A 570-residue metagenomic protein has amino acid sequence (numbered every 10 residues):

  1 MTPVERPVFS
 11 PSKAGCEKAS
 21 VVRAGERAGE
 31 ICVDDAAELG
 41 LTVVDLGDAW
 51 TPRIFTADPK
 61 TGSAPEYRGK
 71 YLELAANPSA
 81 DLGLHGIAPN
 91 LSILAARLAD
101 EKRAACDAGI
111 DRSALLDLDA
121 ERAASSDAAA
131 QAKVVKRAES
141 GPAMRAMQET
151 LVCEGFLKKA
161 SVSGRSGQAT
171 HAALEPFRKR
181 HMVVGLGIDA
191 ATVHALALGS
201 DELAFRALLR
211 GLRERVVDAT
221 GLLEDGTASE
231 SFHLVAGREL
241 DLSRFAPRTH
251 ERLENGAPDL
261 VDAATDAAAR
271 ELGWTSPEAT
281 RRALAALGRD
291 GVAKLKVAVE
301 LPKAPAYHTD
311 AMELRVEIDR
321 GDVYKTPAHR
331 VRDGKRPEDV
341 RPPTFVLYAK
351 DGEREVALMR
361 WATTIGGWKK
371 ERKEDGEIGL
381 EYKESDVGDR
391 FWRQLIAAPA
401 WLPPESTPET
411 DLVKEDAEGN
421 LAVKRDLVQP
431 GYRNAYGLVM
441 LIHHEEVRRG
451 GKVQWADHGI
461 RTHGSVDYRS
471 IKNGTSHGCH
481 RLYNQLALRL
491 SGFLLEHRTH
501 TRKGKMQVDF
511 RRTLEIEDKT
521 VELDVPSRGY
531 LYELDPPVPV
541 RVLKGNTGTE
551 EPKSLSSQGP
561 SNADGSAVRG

Functional and structural regions predicted by a protein language model:
M1-G570: N-terminal pre-domains immediately preceding structured catalytic cores
